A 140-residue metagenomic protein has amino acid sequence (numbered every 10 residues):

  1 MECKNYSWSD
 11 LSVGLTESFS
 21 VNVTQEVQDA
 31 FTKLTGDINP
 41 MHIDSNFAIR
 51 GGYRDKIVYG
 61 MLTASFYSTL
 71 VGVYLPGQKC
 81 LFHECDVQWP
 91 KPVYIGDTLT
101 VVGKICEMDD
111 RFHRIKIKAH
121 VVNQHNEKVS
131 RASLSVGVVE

Functional and structural regions predicted by a protein language model:
M1-C80: Hot-dog-fold acyl-thioester-processing enzymes
M1-L15, V93-E140: HotDog/MaoC-like acyl-thioester-processing domains
S18-N22, Q88, S135-G137: Generic structural detector for well-ordered beta-strands
A30, F47, H83, F112-H113 (+1 more regions): Sparse recognition of residues in long alpha-helices and their boundaries
K33, M41-I43, A48, P90 (+3 more regions): A generic signature of intrinsically disordered, low-complexity regions enriched in glycine/proline and charged/polar
P40, P76, P92, V138-V139: Proline-rich low-complexity regions
Y53-I57, L70, Q88-W89, V93 (+2 more regions): Charge-rich, low-complexity amphipathic helices in intrinsically disordered tails/linkers adjacent to domains
V73-D97, V101: Mid-chain, well-packed structural core segment of small domains
